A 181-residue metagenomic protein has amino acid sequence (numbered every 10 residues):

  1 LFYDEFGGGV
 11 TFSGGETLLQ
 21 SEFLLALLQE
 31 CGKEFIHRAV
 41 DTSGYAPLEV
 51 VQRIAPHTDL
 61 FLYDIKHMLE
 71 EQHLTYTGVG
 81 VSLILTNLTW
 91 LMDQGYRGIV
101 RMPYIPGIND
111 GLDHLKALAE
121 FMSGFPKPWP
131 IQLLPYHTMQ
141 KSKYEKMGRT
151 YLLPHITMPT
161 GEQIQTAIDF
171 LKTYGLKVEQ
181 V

Functional and structural regions predicted by a protein language model:
L1-M139, E145: Conserved AdoMet/S-adenosylmethionine-binding subsite of the radical SAM
L74, L152-Q165: A short acidic, glycine-rich active-site loop that binds or catalyzes chemistry on phosphate/adenosine moieties
E145-L153: Short glycine/proline- and charge-enriched loop/turn segments that cap or connect secondary-structure elements
E162-V181: A cross-taxonomic marker for long C-terminal extensions/tails that follow the last structured domain
